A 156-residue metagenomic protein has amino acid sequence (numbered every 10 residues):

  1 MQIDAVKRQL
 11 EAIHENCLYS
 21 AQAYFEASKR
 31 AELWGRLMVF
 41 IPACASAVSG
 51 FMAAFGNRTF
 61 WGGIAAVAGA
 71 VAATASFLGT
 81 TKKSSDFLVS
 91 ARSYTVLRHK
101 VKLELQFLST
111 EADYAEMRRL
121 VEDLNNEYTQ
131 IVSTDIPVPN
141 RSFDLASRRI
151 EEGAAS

Functional and structural regions predicted by a protein language model:
M1-I41, N57, T74-S156: Conserved non-transmembrane functional hotspots
Q22, A45, A65-A68, R92: N-terminal, well-ordered alpha-helical segments
P42-G50, A68-A72: Hydrophobic, membrane-inserted alpha-helices
M52-G56: Helix-loop junctions at the membrane-solvent interface of multi-pass transporters, primarily the C-terminal
N57-V67: Hydrophobic alpha-helical transmembrane segments
